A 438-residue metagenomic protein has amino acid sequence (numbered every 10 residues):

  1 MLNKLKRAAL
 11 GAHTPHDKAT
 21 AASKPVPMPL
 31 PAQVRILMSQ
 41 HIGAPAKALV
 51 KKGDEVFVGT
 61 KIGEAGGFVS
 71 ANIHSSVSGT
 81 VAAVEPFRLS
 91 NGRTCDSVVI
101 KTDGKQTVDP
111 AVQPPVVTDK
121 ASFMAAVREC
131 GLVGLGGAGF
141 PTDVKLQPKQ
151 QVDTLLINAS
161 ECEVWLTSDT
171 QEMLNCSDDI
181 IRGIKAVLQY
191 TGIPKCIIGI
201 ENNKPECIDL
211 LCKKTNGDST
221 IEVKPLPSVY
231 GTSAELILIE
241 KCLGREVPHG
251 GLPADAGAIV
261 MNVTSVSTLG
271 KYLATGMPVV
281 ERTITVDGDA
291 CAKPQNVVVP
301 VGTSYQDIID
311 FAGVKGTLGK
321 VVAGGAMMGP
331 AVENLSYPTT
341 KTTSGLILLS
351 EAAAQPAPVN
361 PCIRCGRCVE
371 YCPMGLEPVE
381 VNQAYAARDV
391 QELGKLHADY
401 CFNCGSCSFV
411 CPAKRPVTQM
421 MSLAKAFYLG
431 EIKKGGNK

Functional and structural regions predicted by a protein language model:
M1-L49, V99: N-terminal, Lys/Arg-enriched amphipathic/low-complexity engagement segments that precede the first folded domain
K51-E64, A83: Short, well-structured beta-strand-loop connectors
G79-V81: Conserved hydrophobic positions within beta-strands
A83, R88-K145, K149-Q150, P205: Acidic low-complexity segments
D103-F123, R128-G136, V164-T167, G244-R245 (+1 more regions): Flanking helices and flexible, charged tails adjoining ferredoxin-like Fe-S electron-transfer domains in multi-subunit
G134, L155-D169, A290: Gly-rich Lys/Arg/Thr-decorated short loops/hinges at beta-loop-alpha junctions or inter-strand turns that position
I193-Y305, F311-G316, G325: Hydrophobic alpha-helical positions that pack around
T343-P358, V369, P373-K438: Ferredoxin-type iron-sulfur electron-transfer modules in oxidoreductases and energy-metabolism complexes
